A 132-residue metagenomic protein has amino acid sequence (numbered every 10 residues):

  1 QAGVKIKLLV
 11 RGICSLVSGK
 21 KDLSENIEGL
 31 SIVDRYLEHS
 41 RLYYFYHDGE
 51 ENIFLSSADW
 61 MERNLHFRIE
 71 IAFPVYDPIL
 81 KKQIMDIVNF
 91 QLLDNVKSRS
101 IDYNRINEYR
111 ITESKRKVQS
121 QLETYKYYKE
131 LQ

Functional and structural regions predicted by a protein language model:
Q1-Q132: PLD/PLD-like phosphodiesterase catalytic module centered on the HKD motif
